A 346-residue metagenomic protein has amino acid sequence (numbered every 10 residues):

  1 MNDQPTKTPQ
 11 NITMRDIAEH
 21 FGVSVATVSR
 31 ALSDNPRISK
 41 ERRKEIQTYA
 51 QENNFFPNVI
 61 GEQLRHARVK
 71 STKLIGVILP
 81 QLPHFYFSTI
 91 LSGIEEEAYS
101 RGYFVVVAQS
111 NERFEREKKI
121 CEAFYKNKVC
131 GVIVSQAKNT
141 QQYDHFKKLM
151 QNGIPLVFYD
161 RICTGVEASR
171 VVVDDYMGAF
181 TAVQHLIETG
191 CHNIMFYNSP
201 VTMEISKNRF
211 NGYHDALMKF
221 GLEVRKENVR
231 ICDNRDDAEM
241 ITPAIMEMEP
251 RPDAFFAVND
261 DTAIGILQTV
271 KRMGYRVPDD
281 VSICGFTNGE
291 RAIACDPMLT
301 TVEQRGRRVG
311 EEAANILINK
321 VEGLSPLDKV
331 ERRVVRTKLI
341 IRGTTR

Functional and structural regions predicted by a protein language model:
N2-T13, Q51-Y86, I90-S92, R101 (+1 more regions): N-terminal helix-turn-helix/winged-helix DNA-binding helices and compositionally similar short basic alpha-helical
R15, A26: Residues within helix-turn-helix
I17-A18, A50, V281, L339: Append "Primarily bacterial transcriptional regulators
L79-T89, V107-R116, R161, R170-T181 (+5 more regions): Hinge/beta->alpha junction and helix N-cap segments in small-molecule ligand-binding domains
K118-V134, T140-M177: Short beta-strand-centered segments that line the small-molecule binding cleft or hinge of alpha/beta clamshell
N193, V224-N228, V277-S282: Short acidic capping loops at alpha-helix termini that bridge into adjacent secondary structure
I241-R346: Flexible loop/turn connectors
